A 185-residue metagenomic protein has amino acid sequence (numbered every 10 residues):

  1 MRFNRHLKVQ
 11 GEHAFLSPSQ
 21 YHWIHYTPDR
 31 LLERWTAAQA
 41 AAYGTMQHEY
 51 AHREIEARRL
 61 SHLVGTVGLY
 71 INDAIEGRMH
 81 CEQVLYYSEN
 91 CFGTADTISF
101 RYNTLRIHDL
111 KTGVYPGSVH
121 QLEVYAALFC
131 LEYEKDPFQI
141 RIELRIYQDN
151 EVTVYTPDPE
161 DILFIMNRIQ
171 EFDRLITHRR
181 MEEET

Functional and structural regions predicted by a protein language model:
M1, Y125, E184-T185: Short, low-complexity, intrinsically disordered N-terminal peptides in bacterial proteins
M1-T94: Metal-dependent nuclease catalytic cores that hydrolyze phosphodiester bonds in DNA/RNA, characterized by
E54, F129, Y133, D173-I176: Hydrophobic, Leu/Ile/Phe/Ala-enriched alpha-helical segments that form helix-helix packing faces
R78, G113, E183-E184: Short, highly charged low-complexity linear segments
L85-N167: Nucleic-acid nuclease catalytic cores
R168-F172: Short, basic/aromatic-enriched C-terminal tail that caps enzymatic domains
R174-T185: Accessory terminal regions of nucleic-acid processing enzymes
